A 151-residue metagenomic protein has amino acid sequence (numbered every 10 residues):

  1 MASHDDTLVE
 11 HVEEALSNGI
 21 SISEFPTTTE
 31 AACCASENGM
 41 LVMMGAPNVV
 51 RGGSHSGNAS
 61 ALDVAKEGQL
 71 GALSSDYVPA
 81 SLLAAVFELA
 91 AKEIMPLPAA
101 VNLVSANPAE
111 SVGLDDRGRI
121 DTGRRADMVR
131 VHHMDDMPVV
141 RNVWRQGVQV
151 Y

Functional and structural regions predicted by a protein language model:
M1-V42, S54-Q69: Histidine/acidic residue-rich metal-binding segments in metalloenzymes
T7, R119, R141: Anaerobic metallocofactor- and corrinoid-dependent redox/one-carbon enzyme cores, especially those from methanogenesis
L8, P47-V50, P79-A80, D136 (+1 more regions): Short, glycine-/Ser/Thr-/acidic-enriched flexible segments
H11-V12, L83, M134, V139: Active-site-proximal flexible loops/turns
S21-S23, G71, D127, R141: Conserved acidic residues
N38-N48, G52-V131: His/Asp/Glu-enriched, well-ordered alpha-helical/loop segment that forms or immediately abuts the divalent-metal
E110, T122-Y151: C-terminal cap of metal-dependent C-N hydrolases
